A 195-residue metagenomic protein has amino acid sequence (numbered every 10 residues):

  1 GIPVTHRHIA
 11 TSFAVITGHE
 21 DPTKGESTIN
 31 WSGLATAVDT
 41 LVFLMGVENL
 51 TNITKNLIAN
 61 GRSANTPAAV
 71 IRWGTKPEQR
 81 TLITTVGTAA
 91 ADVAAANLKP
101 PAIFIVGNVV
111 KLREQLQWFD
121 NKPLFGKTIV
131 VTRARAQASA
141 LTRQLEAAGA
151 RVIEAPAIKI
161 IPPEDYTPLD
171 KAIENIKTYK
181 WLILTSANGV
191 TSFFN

Functional and structural regions predicted by a protein language model:
G1, S27-W31, I53-I58, V86-D92 (+1 more regions): Glycine-rich, charged/polar anion/phosphate-binding loops that engage phosphate groups from diverse ligands
G1-A37, L82: Class I SAM-dependent methyltransferase SAM-binding "motif I" and its flanking Rossmann-like core
V4-I9, G61-V70, G149-A157: Short hydrophobic/aromatic-enriched beta-strand-loop microsegments
V4-I9, S32-A37, N60-S63, A94-L98 (+2 more regions): Solvent-exposed alpha-helices and their adjacent loops that cap or buttress functional pockets in soluble metabolic
T5-R7, T11-V15, D39-F43, T66-V70 (+3 more regions): Structural motif
H19-E20, V47-N49, R72-P77, N108-V110: Glycine-rich beta-alpha junction loops
E20-A69: Conserved anion/nucleotide-ligand pocket segment
K76-N195: Signature of uroporphyrinogen-III synthase
